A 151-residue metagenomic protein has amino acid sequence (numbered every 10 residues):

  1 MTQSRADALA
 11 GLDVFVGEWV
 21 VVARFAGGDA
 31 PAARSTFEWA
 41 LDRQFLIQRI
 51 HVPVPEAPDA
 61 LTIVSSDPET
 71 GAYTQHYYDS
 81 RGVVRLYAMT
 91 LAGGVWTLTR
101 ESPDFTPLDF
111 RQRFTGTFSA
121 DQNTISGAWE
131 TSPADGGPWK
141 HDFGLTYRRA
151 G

Functional and structural regions predicted by a protein language model:
M1-G151: Hydrophobic small-molecule pocket/channel-lining residues, especially in calycin-type beta-barrels
